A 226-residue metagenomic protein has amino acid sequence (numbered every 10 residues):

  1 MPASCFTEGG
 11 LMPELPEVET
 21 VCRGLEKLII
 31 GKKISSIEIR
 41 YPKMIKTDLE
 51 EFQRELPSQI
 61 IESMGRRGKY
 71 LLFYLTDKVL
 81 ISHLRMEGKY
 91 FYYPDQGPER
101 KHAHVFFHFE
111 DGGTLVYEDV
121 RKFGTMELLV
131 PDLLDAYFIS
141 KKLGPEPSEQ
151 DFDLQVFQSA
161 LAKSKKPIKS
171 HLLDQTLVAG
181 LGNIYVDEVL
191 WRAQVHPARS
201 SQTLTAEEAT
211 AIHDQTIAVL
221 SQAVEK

Functional and structural regions predicted by a protein language model:
A3-M126, L134: Gly/Gly-Pro- and Ser/Thr-rich, intrinsically disordered tail segments characteristic of DNA damage-repair and tolerance
L11, L80-G180, Y185-V186, L190-W191 (+1 more regions): Phosphate/anion-contacting hairpin/loop surfaces
E14-E17, V21, I30, D48 (+5 more regions): Alpha-helical structural motif
K33-F52, P57, G65, Q158-K226: Basic, nucleic-acid-binding surfaces and adjacent catalytic neighborhoods in DNA/RNA-processing proteins
